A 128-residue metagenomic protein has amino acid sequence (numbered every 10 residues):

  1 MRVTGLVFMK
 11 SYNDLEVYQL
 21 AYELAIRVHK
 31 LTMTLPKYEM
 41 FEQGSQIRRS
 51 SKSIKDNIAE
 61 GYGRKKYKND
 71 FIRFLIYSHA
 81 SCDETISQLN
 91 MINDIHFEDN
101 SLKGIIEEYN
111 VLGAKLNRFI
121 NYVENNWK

Functional and structural regions predicted by a protein language model:
M1-K128: Amphipathic alpha-helical assembly/interaction segments
